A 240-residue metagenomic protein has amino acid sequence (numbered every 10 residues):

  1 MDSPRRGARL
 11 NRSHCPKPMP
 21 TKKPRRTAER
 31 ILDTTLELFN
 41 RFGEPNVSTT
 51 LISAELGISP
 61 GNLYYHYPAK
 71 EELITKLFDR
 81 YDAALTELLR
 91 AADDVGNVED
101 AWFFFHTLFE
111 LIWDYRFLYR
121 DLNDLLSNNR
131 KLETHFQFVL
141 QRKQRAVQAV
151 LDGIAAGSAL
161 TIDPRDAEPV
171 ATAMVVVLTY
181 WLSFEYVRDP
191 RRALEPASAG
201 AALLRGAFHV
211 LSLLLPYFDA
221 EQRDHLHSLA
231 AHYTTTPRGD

Functional and structural regions predicted by a protein language model:
D2-K17, S183-D240: C-terminal peripheral helix-coil segments that are non-catalytic and often amphipathic
T27, I31-T34, V170: N-terminal positioning helix adjacent to the helix-turn-helix/winged-helix DNA-binding module
R30, L38-K76: Helix-turn-helix
D79-L85: Short, basic, alpha-helical segments at the C-terminal edge of helix-turn-helix-like DNA-binding modules
L89-D93, Y119-L126, I154-S158, E185-R192: Secondary-structure edge/capping motif, primarily at the C-terminal ends of alpha-helices and the immediately following
R90-F117, A171: Hydrophobic alpha-helical connector segments
R120-L122, T134-H135, I162-D163, L226: Short, hydrophobic secondary-structure boundary micro-motifs
K131-A156, E168-S183, A202-P216: Amphipathic alpha-helical packing segments from all-alpha helical-bundle domains
